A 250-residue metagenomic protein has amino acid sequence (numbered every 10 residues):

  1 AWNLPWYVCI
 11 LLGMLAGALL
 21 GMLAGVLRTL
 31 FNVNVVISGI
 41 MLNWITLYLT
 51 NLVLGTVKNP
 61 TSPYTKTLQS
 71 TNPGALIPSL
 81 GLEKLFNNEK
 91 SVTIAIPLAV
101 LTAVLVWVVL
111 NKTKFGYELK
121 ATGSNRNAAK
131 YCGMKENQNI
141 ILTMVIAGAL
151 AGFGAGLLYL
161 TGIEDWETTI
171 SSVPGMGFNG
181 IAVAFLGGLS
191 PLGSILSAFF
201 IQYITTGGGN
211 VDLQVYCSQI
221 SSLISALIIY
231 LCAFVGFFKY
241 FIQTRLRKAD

Functional and structural regions predicted by a protein language model:
A1-L23, L52: Membrane-embedded helix boundary and interhelical linker motif in transport proteins
N3, L30-N32, G188, V215: Helix-loop interface residues and adjacent transmembrane-helix termini in multi-pass membrane transporters, primarily
L11-G13, A151, T161-A226: Transmembrane alpha-helical segments in multi-pass inner-membrane proteins
M14-L19, N43-N51, A95-V108, M144-A155 (+3 more regions): Hydrophobic core segments of alpha-helical transmembrane domains in multi-pass membrane transport and ion-translocation
L19-M22, V26-L30, L52-T56, V108 (+4 more regions): Membrane-interface helix caps of multi-pass small-molecule transporters
V35-G39, N43-K112, I220, R247-D250: Transmembrane helix-bundle core of multi-pass membrane transporters and related energy-transducing complexes
F86-W166, P191-L192: Helix-loop-helix "hairpin" substructures at the membrane interface of multi-pass membrane proteins
S124, Y131, K135-Q138, G208-D250: Cytosolic-side transmembrane-helix boundaries in multi-pass membrane proteins
